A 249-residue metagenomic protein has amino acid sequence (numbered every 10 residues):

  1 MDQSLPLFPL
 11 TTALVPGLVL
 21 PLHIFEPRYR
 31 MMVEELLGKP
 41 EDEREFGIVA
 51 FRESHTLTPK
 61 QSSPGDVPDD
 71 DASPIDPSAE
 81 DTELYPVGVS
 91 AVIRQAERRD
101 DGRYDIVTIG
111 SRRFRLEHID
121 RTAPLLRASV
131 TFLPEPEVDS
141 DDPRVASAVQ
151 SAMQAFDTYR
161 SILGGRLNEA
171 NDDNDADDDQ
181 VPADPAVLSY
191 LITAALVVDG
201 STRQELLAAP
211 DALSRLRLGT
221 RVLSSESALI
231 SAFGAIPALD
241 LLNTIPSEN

Functional and structural regions predicted by a protein language model:
M1-N249: N-terminal low-complexity, acidic/polar interaction/targeting segments
